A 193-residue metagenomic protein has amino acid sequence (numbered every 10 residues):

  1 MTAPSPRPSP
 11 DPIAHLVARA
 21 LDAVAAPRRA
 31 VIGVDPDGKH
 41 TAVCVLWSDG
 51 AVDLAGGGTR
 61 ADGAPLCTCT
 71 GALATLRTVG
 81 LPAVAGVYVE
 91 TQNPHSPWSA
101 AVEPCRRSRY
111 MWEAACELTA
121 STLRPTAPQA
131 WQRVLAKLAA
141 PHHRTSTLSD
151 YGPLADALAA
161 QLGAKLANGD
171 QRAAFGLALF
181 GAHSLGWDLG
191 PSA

Functional and structural regions predicted by a protein language model:
T2-A193: Phosphate- and other anionic-substrate recognition elements at nucleic-acid/protein interfaces
